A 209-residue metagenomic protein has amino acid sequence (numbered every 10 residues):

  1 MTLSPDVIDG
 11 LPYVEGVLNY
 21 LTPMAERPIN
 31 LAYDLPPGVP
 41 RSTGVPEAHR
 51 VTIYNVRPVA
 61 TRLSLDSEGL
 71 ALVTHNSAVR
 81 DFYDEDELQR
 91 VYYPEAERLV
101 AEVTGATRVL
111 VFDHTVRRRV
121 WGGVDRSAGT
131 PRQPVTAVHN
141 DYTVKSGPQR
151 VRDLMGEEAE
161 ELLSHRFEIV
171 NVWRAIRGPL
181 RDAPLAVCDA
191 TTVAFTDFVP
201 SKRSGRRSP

Functional and structural regions predicted by a protein language model:
L3-P209: Non-heme Fe(II) oxygenase catalytic core, chiefly the N-lobe of the double-stranded beta-helix
